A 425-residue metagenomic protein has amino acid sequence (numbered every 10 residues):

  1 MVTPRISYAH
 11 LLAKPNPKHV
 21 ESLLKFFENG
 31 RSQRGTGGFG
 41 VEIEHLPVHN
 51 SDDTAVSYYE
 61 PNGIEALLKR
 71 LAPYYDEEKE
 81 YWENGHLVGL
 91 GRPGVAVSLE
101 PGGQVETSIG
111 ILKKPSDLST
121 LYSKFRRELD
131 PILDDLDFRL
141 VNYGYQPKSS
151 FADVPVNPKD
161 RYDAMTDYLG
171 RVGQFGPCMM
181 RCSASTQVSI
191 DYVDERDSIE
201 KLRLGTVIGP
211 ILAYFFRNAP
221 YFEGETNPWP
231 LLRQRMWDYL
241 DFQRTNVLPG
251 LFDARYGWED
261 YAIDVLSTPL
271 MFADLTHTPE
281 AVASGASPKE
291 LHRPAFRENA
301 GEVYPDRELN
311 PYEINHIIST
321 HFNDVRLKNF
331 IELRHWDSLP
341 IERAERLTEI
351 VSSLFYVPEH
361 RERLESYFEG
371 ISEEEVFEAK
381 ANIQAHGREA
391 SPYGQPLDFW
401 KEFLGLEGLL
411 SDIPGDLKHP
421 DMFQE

Functional and structural regions predicted by a protein language model:
V2-Q174, C182, R343, L347-S352 (+3 more regions): Terminal catalytic/cofactor-binding subdomain
L46, Q187-S189, E332-R334: Structured core elements
V56, P115-D117, S198-E200, A213 (+2 more regions): Short helix/loop capping segments that flank catalytic or ligand/cofactor-binding pockets
K114, V193, L339: Glycine-/small-residue-rich active-site loops that bind phosphorylated ligands and cofactors
D134-D135, R139-R326: Loop-rich catalytic cores of soluble enzymes, especially ATP-dependent carboxylate-amine ligases and other
A286-F377: Long, well-ordered mid-to-C-terminal structural blocks that present hydrophobic/aromatic surfaces
